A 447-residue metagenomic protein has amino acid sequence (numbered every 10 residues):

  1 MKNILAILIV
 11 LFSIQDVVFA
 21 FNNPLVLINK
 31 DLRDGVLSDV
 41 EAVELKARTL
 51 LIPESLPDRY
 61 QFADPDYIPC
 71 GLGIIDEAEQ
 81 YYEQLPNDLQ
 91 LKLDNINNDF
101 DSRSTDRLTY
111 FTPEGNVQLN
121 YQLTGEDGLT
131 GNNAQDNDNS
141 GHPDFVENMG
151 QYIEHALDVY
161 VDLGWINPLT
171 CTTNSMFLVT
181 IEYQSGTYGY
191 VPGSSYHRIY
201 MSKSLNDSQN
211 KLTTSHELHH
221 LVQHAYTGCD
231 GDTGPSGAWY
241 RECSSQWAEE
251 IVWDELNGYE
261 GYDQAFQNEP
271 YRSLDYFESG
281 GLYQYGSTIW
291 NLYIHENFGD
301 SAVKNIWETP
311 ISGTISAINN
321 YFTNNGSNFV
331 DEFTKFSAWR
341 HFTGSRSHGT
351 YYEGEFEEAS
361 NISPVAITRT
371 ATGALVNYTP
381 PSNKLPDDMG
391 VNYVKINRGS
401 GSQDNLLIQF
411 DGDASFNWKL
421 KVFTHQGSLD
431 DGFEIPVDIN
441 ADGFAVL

Functional and structural regions predicted by a protein language model:
I4-I14: Sec-dependent N-terminal signal peptides
D16-D162, D431-E434, D438-L447: Zymogen propeptides/activation segments of proteases
P86, S312-L447: Beta/coil-rich, acidic/histidine-enriched accessory regions frequently appended to metallopeptidases
D106-L108, Y188, S279-G280: Catalytic micro-motifs at enzyme active sites that drive phosphoryl/nucleotidyl and oxygen chemistry
G115-G237, S244, E255-L256: Juxtacatalytic substrate-recognition/specificity segment
V191-S194, S208-T213, C229-S301, W307-T343 (+1 more regions): Acidic/His/Gly-enriched intrinsically disordered linker/tail segments that often contain short helix/coil "MoRF-like"
